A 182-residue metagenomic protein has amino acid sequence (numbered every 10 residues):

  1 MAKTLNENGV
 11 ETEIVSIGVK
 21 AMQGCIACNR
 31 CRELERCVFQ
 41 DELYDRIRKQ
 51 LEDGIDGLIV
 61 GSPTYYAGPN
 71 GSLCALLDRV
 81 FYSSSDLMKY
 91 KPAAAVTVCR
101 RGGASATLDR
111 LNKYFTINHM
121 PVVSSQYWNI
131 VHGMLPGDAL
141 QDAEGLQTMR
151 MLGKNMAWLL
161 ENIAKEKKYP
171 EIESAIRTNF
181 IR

Functional and structural regions predicted by a protein language model:
M1-V10: A short, Lys/Arg-enriched amphipathic alpha-helix followed by its capping loop at the start of a domain
N6, T116, R150: Anion (oxyanion) recognition and catalysis
V10-K20: A short beta-strand-loop structural module common to alpha/beta enzyme folds
K20, E42, G71, A106 (+2 more regions): Conserved active-site and cofactor/substrate-binding residues in soluble primary-metabolism enzymes
K20-D53, R177-R182: Cysteine-cluster motifs in flexible loop/terminal segments that predominantly coordinate metals
M22-G24, G103, H132: Generic structural signal for helix capping and beta-alpha/helix-loop junctions
V38-Y127: Helix-loop-strand module that forms the ligand-binding subsite of alpha/beta enzymes
P121-R182: Glycine-rich phosphate/pyrophosphate-binding loop and the adjoining helix
